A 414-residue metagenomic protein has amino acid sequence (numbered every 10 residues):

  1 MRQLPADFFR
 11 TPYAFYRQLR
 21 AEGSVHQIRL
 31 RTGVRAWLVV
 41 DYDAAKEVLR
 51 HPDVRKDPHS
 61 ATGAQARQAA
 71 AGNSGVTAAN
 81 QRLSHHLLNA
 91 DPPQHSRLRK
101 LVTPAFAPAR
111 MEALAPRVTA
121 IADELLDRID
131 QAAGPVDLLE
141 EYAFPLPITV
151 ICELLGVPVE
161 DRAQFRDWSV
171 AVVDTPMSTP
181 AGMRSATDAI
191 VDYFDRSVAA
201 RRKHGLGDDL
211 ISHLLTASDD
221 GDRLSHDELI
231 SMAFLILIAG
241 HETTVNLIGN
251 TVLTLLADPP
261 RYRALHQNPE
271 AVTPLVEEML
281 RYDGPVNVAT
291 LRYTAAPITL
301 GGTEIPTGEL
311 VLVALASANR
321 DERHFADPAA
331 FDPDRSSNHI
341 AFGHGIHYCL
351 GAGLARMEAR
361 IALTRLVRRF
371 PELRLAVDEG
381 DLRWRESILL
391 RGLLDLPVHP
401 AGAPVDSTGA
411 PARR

Functional and structural regions predicted by a protein language model:
M1-R414: Cytochrome P450
